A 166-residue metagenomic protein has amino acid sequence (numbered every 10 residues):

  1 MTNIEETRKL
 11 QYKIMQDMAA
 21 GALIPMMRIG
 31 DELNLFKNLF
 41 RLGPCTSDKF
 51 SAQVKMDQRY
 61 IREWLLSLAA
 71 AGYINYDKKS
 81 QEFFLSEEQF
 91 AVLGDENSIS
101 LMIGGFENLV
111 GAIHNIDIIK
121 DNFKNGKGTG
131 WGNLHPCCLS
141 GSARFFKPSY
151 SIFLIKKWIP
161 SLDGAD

Functional and structural regions predicted by a protein language model:
T2-E5, K13, D17-G21, M26-P44 (+2 more regions): Conserved Class I S-adenosyl-L-methionine-dependent methyltransferase catalytic core
S47: Helix-turn-helix DNA-binding elements, focusing on the entry/boundary residues of the two helices that contact DNA
F50: Short alpha-helical "recognition helix" segments of helix-turn-helix
